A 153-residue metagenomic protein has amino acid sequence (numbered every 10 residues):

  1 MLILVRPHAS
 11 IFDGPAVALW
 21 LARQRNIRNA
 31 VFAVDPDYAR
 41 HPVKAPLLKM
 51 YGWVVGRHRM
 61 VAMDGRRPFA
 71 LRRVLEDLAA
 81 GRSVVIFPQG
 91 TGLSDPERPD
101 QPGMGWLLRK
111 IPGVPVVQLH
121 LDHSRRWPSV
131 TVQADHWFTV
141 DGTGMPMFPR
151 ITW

Functional and structural regions predicted by a protein language model:
M1-L2, D77: A short, well-structured juxtamembrane/interface segment
L2-D64, P112: Catalytic core of membrane glycerolipid acyltransferases/transacylases, capturing the structured, soluble-facing
G65-W153: Non-catalytic C-terminal accessory region of glycerolipid acyltransferases and related lyso-lipid remodeling enzymes
